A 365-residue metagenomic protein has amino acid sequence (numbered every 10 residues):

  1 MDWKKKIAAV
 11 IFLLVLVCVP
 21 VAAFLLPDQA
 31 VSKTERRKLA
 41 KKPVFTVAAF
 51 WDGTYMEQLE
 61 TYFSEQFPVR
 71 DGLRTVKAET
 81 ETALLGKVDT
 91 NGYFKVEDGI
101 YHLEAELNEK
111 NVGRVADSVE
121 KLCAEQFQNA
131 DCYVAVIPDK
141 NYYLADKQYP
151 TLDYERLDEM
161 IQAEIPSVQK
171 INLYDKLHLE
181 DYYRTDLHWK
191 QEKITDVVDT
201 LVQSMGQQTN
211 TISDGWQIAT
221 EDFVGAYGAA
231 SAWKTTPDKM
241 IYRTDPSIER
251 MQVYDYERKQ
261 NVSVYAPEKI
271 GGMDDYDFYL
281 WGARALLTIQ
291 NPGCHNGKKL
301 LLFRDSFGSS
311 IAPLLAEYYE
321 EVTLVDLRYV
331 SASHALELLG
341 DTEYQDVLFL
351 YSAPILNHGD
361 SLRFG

Functional and structural regions predicted by a protein language model:
M1-G365: Extracellular glycan-modifying ectodomains
